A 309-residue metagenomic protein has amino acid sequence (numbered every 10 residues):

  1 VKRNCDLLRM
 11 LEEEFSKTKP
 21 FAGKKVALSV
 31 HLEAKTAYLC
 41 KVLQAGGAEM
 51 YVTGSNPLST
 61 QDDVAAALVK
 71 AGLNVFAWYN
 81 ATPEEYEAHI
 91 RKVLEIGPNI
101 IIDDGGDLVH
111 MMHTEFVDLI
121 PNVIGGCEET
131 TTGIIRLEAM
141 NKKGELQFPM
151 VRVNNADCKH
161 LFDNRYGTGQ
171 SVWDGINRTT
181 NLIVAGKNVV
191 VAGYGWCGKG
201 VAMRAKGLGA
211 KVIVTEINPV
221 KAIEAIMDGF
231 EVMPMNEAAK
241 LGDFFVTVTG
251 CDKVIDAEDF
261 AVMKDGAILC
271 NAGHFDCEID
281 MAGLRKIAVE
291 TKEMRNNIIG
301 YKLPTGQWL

Functional and structural regions predicted by a protein language model:
V1-F21, V52-K187: Glycine/serine-rich phosphate-binding loop and adjoining beta1-alpha1 elements at the start of nucleotide-handling
M10-E13, Q44, E95-G97, V109-H110 (+3 more regions): Rossmann-fold NAD(P) dinucleotide-binding segment
L28-T36, N56-T60, G106-L108, W196-C197: Gly/Ser/Thr-rich loops at beta-strand to alpha-helix junctions that form or flank small-molecule/cofactor-binding
S29, D104, V246-T249, A272: Short, well-ordered coil/turn residues at beta-beta hairpins and beta-strand->alpha-helix junctions within
V30-A48, D163, G167-L241, T247-T249 (+1 more regions): Glycine-rich phosphate/diphosphate-binding loop of Rossmann-like nucleotide-binding domains
G47-E49, L73, L119-P121, G209-A210 (+2 more regions): A short helix->loop->beta-strand "cap" motif at the edges of active sites that frequently abuts
A48-T60, I213-T215, A272: Short internal beta-strands
G54, I100-D104, V117-T132, A261-K302: ADP-ribose/adenylate-binding Rossmann-like module
